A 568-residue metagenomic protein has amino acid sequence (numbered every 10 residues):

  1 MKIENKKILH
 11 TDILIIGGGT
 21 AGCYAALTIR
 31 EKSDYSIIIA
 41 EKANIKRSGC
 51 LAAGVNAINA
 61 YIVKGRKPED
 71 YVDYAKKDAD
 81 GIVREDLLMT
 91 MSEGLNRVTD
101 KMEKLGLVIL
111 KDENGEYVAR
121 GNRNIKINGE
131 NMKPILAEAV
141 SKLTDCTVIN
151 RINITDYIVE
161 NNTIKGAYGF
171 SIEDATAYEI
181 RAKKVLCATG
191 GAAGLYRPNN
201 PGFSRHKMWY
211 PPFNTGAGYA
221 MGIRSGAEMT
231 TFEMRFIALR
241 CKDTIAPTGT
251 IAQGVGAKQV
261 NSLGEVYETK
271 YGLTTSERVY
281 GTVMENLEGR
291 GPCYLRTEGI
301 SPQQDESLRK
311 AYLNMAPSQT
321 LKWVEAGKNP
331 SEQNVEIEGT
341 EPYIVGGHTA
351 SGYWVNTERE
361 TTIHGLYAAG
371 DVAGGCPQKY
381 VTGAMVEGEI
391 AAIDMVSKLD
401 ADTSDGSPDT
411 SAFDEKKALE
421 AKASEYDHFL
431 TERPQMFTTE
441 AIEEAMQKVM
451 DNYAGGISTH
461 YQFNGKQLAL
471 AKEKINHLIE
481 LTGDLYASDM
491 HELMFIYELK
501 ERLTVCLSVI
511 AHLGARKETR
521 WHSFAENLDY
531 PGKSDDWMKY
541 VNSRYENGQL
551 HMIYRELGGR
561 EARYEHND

Functional and structural regions predicted by a protein language model:
I8-T11, D174-K184, T362: Core beta-strand elements of the Rossmann-like FAD/NAD(P) dinucleotide-binding domain in flavoenzyme oxidoreductases
I13-I39: N-terminal Rossmann-like FAD-binding beta1-loop-alpha1 element of flavoenzymes
E31-A53: Glycine-rich FAD pyrophosphate-binding loop
N59-M91: Glycine-rich active-site loop/strand segments that organize a redox cofactor
K104-T155, T231-Y380, M385, N452-D568: Mobile, glycine/GP-rich and aromatic-enriched active-site lid/loop segments adjacent to catalytic centers
G129-D156, E160-E179, Y219, S225: Helical element adjacent to the flavin cofactor pocket in flavoenzyme catalytic cores
C187-A246, V381-D394: Glycine-rich loop(s) and the adjacent beta-strand/alpha-helix scaffold that form part
D400-S488: Long, amphipathic alpha-helical stalk/connector segments used for oligomerization, subunit docking, or mechanical
